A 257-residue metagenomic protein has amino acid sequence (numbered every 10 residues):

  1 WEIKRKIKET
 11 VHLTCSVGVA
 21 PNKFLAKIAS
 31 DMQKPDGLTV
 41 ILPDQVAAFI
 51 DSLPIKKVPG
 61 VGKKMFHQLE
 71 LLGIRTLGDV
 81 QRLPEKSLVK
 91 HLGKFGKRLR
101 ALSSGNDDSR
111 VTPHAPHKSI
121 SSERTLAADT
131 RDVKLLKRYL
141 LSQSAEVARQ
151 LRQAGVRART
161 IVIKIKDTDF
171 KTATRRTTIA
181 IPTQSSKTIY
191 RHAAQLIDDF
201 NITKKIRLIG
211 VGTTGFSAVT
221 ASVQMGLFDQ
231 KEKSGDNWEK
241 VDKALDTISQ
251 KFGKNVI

Functional and structural regions predicted by a protein language model:
W1-L99, V111, R149, E232-I257: Gly/Gly-Pro- and Ser/Thr-rich, intrinsically disordered tail segments characteristic of DNA damage-repair and tolerance
R5, I181-I257: Acidic, metal-coordinating catalytic segment for phosphate/diphosphate chemistry, firing primarily on the Nudix
C15-V19, A158-I161, L208-I209: A short glycine-rich, hydrophobically flanked beta-strand micro-motif that places a catalytic Asp/Glu for divalent metal
A20-N22, K166, G212-F216: Short loop/turn motifs enriched for small/polar and acidic residues
F24-A26, F170-K171, G215-V219: Short, active-site-adjacent cap segments at secondary-structure transitions
K27-A29, T174-R176, A221-S222: Short, well-ordered secondary-structure micro-motifs
T39, R100, S121, K164 (+2 more regions): Residues in well-ordered beta-strands of folded domains
K57, M65-I206: DNA-contacting surface of Y-family translesion DNA polymerases
